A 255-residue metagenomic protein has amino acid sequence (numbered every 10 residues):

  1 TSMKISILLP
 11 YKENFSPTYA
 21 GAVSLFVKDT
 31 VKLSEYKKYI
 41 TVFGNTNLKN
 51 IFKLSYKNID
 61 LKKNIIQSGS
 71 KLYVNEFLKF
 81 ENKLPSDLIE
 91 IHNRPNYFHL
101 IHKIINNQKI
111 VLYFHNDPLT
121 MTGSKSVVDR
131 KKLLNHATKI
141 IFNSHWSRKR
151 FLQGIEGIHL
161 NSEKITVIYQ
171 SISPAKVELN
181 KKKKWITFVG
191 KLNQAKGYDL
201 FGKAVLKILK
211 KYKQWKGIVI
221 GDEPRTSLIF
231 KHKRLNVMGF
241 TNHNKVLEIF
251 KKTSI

Functional and structural regions predicted by a protein language model:
S6, I141, A175-K196, G202-L206 (+1 more regions): Conserved donor-binding/catalytic core segment of Leloir-type glycosyltransferases
Y11-P17, F26-K71, N161-K164, E223: N-terminal strand-loop element at the rim of the active site of nucleotide-sugar-dependent glycosyltransferases
D29, L78-K79, G123-I140: Membrane-proximal helix-turn-helix segments that form the acceptor-binding/catalytic region of lipid-linked
I91-Y97, F114: Short His-centered aromatic/hydrophobic patch
R130-K131, N135-K164: A short, active-site helix/loop in glycosyltransferases that binds the activated sugar's phosphate group
W146, Q170-S171: Carbohydrate-associated surface elements
V189, G202, W215-K231, N236: Glycosyltransferase donor-sugar binding loop
K251-I255: Acidic donor-binding loop of glycosyltransferase active sites
